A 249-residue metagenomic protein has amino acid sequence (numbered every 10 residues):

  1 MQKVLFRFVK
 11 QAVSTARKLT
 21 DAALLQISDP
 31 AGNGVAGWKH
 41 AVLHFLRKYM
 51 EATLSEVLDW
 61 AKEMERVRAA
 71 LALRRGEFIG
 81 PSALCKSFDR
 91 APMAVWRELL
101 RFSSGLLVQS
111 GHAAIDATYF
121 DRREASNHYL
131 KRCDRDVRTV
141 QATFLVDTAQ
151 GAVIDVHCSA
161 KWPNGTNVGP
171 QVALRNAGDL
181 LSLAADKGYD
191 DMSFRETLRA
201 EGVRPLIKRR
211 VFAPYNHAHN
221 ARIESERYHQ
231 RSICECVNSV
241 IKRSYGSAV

Functional and structural regions predicted by a protein language model:
Q2-M50: Basic, short loop/linker segments at the boundary and entry of helix-turn-helix/winged-helix-like folds
Q26-G32, A70, Y129, V249: A short glycine/serine-rich beta->alpha loop
G32-A41, Y49, S55, D59 (+1 more regions): Polybasic low-complexity intrinsically disordered regions
L54-L73: DNA-recognition alpha helix
V67, S103, A173, N220-I223 (+1 more regions): Short hydrophobic/aromatic segments of transmembrane alpha-helices and their interfaces
A70-A91: Major-groove recognition helix of helix-turn-helix-like DNA-binding domains
L71, L106-L107, N176, E224-E226: Short hydrophobic "helix-edge" motifs at membrane interfaces and signal-peptide entry regions
S182, K187-V249: Helix-centered, glycine/charged polyanion-binding patches within enzymatic domains that contact phosphate-containing
